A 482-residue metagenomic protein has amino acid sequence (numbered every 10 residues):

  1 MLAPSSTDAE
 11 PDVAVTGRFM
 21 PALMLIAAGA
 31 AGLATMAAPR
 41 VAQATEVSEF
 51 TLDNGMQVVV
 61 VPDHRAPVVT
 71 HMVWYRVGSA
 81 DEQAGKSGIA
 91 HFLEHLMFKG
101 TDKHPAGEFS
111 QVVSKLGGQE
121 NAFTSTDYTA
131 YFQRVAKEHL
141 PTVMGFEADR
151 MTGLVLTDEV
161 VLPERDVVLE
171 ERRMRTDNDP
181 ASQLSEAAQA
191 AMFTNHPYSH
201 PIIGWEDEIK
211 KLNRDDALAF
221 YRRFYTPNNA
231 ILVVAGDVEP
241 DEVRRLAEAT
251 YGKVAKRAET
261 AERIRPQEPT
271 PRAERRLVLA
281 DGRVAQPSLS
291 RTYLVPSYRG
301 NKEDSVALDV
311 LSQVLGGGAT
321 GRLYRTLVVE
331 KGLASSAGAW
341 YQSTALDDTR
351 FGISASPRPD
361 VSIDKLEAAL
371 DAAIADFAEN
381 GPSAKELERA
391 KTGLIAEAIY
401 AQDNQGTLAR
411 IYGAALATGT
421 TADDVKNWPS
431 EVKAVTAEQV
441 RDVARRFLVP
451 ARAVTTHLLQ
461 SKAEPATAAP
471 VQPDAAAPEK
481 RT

Functional and structural regions predicted by a protein language model:
M1-M20: N-terminal secretory signal peptides that target proteins for export/translocation
L2, A38-S79, P105-H139, R175-N229 (+7 more regions): Non-catalytic beta-strand/loop surface segments
P21-T35: Bacterial N-terminal signal peptides
G78-K86: Short pre-active-site segment immediately N-terminal to the catalytic Zn-binding motif
K99-H104, M151-E159, R175, E379-S383: Short, polar/flexible loop-turn hinges at active-site or ligand-entry regions and domain interfaces
A148-L156, T250-A258, D371-P382: A common structural junction motif
R165, L218-T250, R452-A453: Non-catalytic, conformational "gating/processing" segments within enzyme and secreted inhibitor domains
